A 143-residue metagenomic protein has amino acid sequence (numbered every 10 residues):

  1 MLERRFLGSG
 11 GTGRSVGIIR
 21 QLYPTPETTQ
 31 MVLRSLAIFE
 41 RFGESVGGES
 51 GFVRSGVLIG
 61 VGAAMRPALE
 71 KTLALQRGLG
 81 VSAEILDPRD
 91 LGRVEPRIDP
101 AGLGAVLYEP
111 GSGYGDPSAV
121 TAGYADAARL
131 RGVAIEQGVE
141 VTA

Functional and structural regions predicted by a protein language model:
M1-G13: Glycine-rich FAD pyrophosphate-binding loop
E3, D87-P88, Q137-V139: Short loop/edge segments at beta-strand edges and connector loops that shape dinucleotide/nucleotide cofactor-binding
R5-L7, L91, Y124: Short beta-to-alpha linker loops that shape the active-site pocket of alpha/beta-hydrolase fold enzymes
S9-T12, L69, P117: Alpha-helix N-cap/helix-start motif
R14, Q30, R34, L86 (+3 more regions): Conserved active-site and cofactor/substrate-binding residues in soluble primary-metabolism enzymes
G17-V94, L103: Dinucleotide-binding Rossmann-like beta1-alpha1 core, especially the glycine-rich loop that anchors the ADP
D99: Flexible glycine-/small-residue-enriched beta->alpha junction loops that bind anionic phosphate/pyrophosphate groups
L107-A143: Helical element adjacent to the flavin cofactor pocket in flavoenzyme catalytic cores
